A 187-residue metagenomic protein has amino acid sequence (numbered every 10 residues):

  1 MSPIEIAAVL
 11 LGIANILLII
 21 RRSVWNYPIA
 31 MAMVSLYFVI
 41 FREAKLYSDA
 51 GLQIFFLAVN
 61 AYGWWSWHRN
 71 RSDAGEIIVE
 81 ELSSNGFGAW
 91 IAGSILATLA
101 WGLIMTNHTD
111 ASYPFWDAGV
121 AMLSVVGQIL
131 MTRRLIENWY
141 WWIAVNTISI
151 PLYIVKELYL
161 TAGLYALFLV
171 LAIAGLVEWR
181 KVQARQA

Functional and structural regions predicted by a protein language model:
M1-R22, N26, N70-S72, I78-A187: Polytopic alpha-helical membrane-helix bundles and their juxtamembrane interface segments in multi-pass membrane
M31-Y37, F56-N60, G93-A97: Mid-membrane cores of alpha-helical transmembrane segments in multi-pass membrane proteins, especially transporters
A32-S48, W64: A generic, lipid-embedded transmembrane alpha helix
A44-V59: Alpha-helical transmembrane segments
F55-S72: Membrane-water interface of transmembrane alpha-helices
